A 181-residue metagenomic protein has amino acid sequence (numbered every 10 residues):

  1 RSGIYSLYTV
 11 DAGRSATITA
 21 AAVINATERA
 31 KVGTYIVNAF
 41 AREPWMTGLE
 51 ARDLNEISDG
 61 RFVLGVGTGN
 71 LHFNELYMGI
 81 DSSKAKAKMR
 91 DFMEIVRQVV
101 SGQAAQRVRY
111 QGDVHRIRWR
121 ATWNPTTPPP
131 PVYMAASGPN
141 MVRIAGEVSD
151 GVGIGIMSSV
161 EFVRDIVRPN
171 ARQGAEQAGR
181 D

Functional and structural regions predicted by a protein language model:
R1-D181: Active-site-adjacent structural elements that line small-molecule/cofactor binding pockets in enzymes
